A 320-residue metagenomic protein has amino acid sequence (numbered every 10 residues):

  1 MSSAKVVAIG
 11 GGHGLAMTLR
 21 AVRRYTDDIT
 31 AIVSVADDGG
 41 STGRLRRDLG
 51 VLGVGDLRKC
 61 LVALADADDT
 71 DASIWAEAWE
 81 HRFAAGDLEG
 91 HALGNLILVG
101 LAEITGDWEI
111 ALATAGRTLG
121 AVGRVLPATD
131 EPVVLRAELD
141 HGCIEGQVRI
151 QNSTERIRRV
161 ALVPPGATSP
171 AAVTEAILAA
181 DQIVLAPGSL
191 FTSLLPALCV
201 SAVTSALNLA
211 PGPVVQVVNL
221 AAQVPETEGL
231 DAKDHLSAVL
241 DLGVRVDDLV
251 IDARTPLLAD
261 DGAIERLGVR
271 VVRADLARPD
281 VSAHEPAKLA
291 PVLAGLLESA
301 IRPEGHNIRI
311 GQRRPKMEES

Functional and structural regions predicted by a protein language model:
S2-S3, R20-Y25, T30-G50, S153-T154 (+6 more regions): Conserved phosphate- and dinucleotide-binding cores of soluble alpha/beta proteins, encompassing both enzyme active
K5-G12, A31-S34, A186: Short, hydrophobic/glycine-enriched beta-strand segments
V7-A8, V184-A186, V215-V217, V250: Structural motif
I9-A16, D37-G39, T105, S189-S193: Gly/Ser/Thr-rich loops at beta-strand to alpha-helix junctions that form or flank small-molecule/cofactor-binding
S34-E155, A161, L293, E298-R302 (+2 more regions): Electropositive, gly/pro-rich neighborhoods at or near active sites that engage anionic ligands
V35-G39, E131-V133, A221-A222, A253-P256 (+1 more regions): Glycine-rich beta-alpha junction loops
G229-S320: C-terminal functional extensions of proteins
